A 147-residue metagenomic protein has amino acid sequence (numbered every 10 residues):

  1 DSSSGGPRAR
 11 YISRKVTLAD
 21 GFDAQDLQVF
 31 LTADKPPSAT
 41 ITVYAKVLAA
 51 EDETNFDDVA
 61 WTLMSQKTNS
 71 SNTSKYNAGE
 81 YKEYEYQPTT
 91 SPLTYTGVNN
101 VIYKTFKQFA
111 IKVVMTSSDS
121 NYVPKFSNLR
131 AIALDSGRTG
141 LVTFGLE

Functional and structural regions predicted by a protein language model:
D1-E147: Beta-strand-rich ligand- or partner-binding modules with a strong bias toward extracellular/periplasmic carbohydrate
